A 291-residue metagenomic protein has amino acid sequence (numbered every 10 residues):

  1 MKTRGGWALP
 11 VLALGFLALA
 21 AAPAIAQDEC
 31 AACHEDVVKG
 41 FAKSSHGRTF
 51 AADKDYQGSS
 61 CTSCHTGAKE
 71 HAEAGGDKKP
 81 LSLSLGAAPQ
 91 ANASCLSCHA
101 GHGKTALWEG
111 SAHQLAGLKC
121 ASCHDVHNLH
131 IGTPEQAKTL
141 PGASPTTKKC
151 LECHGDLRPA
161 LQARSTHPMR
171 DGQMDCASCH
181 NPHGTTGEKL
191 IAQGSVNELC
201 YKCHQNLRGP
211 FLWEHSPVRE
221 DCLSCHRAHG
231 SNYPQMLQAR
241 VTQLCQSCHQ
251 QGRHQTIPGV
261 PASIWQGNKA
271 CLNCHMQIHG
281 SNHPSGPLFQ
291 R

Functional and structural regions predicted by a protein language model:
M1-L12: Bacterial N-terminal signal peptides that target proteins for export
P10-A20: Bacterial N-terminal signal peptides
A22-R291: Short sequence/structural segments immediately N-terminal
